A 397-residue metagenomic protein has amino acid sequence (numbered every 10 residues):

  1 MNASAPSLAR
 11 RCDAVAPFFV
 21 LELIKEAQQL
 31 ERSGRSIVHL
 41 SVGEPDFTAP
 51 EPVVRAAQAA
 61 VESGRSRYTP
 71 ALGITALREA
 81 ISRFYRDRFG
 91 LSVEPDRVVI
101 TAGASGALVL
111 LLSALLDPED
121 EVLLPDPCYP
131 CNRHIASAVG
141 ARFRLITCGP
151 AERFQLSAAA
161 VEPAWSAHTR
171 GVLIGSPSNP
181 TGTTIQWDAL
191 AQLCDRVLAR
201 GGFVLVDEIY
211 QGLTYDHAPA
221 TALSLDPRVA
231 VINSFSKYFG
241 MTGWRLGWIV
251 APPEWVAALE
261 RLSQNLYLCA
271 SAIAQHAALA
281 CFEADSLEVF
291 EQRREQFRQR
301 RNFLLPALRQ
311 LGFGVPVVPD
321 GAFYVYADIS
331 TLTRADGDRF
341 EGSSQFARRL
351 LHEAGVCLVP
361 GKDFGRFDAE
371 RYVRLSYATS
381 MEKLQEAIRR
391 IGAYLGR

Functional and structural regions predicted by a protein language model:
N2-G103, L110, C281-A284, R397: N-terminal small-domain helix-loop-helix segment of the aminotransferase-like
R83, D87, E162, R339-F340 (+2 more regions): PLP-dependent enzyme catalytic core of the Aspartate aminotransferase-like
A114-A136: Conserved PLP-anchoring active-site segment centered on the Schiff-base-forming lysine
R144, G149-H217: Active-site phosphate-binding strand-loop segment of PLP-dependent enzymes
S224-A258, A270-I273: Active-site PLP attachment segment
P253, A270-R293: Structural motif of enzymes handling amino- and sulfur-group chemistry
L259-Q264, F282-R309, R334-F340: Structural signature of PLP-dependent enzymes
L279, E295-L305, V315-L332: Conserved glycine-rich beta-strand-loop-beta hairpin in the small C-terminal domain of fold type I
